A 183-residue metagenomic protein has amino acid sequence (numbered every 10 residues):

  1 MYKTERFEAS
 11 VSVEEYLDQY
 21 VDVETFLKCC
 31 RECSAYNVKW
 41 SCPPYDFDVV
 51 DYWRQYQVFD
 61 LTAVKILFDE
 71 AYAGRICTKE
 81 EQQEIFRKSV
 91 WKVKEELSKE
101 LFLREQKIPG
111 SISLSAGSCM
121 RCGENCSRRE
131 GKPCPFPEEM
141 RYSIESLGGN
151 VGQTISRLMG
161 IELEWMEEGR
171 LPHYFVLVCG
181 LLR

Functional and structural regions predicted by a protein language model:
Y2-R183: Catalytic cores of enzyme domains
